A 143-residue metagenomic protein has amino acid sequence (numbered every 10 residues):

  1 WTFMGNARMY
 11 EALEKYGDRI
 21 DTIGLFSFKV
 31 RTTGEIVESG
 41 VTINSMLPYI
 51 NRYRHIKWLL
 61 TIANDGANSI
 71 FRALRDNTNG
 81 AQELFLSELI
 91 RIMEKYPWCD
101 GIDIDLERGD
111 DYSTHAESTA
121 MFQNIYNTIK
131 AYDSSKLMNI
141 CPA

Functional and structural regions predicted by a protein language model:
W1-A7, E11-A143: Chitinase-like catalytic core of GlcNAc-active glycosidases
